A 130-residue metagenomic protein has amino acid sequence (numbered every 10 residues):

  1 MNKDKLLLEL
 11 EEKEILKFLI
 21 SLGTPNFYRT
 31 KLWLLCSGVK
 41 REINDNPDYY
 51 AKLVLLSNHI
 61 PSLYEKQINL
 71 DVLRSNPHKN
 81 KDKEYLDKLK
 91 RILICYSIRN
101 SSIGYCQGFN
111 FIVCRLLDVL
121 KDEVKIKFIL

Functional and structural regions predicted by a protein language model:
M1-L130: Internal, helix-rich recognition cores of eukaryotic regulatory domains
